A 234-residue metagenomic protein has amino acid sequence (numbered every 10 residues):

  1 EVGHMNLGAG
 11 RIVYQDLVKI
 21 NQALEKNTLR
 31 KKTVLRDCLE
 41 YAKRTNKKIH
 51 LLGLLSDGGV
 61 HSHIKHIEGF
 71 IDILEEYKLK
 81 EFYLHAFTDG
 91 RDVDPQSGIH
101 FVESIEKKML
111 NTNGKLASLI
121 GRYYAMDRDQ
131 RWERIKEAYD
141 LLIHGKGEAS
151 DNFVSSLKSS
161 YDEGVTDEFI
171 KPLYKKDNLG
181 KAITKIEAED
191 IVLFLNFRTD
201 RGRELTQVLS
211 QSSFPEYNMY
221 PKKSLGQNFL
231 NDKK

Functional and structural regions predicted by a protein language model:
E1-Y123, E133, E137, K222-K234: Active-site nucleophile/metal-coordination loop of metallo-enzymes that catalyze phosphate/sulfate and related
N46, E189-D190: Short, well-ordered alpha-helix to beta-strand connector turns
V93-E187, L193-G202, S210-L225: Long, well-ordered, tryptophan-enriched scaffold segments
